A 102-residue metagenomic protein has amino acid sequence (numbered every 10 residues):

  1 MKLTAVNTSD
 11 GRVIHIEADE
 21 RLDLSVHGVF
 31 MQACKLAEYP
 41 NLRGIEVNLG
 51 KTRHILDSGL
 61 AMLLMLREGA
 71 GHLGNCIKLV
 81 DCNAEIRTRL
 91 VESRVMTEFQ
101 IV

Functional and structural regions predicted by a protein language model:
M1-E17: Short beta-strand/loop segment at the start of cytosolic alpha/beta domains
R21-F99: Amphipathic alpha-helical interaction surfaces in cytosolic regulatory modules
